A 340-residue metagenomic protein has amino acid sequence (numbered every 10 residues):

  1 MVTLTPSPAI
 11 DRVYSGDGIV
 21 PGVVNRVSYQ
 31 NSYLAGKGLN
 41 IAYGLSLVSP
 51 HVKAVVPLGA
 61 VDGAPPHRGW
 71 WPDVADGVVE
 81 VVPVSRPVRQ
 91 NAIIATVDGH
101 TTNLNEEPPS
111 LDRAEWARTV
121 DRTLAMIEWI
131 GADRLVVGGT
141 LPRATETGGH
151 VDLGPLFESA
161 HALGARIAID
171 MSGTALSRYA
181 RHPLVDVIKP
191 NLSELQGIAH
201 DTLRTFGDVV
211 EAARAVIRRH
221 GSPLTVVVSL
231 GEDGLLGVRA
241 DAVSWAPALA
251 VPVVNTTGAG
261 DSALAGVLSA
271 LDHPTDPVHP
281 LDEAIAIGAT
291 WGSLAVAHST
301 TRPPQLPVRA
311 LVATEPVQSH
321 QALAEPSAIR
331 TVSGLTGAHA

Functional and structural regions predicted by a protein language model:
M1-V20, N31: Positively charged, low-complexity intrinsically disordered leader regions
V2, T102, D133-R134, V187 (+1 more regions): Structural motif
R26-R89, E315: Substrate-binding N-lobe of the ribokinase-like
Y43, Q90-I94, G234-V238: Short beta-strand scaffold segments in enzyme catalytic cores
P83, I93-I130: Conserved phosphate-binding/catalytic loop of the ribokinase/pfkB sugar-kinase fold
M126-E146: Short acidic, glycine-rich surface-loop motifs adjacent to enzyme active sites
H150-I167, M171-D241: Conserved phosphate/ATP/ADP-binding segment of small-molecule kinases
F206-A340: Conserved phosphate-binding/catalytic region of the ribokinase-like
